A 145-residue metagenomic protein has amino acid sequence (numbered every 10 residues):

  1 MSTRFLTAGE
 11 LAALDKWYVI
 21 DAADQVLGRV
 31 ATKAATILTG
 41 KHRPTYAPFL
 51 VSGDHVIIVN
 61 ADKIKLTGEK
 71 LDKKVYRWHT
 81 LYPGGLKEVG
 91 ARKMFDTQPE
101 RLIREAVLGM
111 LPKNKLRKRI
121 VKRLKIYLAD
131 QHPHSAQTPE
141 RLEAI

Functional and structural regions predicted by a protein language model:
M1-L108, K115, P133-I145: Ribosome large-subunit tunnel/peptidyl-transferase-proximal elements
L111-P133: C-terminal structural segments of small proteins and small subunits
